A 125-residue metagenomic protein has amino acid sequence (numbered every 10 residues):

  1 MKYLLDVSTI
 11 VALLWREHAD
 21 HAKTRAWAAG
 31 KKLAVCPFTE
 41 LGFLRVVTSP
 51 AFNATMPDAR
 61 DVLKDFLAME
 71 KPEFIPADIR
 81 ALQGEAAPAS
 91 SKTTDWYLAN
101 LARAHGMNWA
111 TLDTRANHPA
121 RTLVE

Functional and structural regions predicted by a protein language model:
M1-V35, P50-D61: Short, well-structured N-terminal submotif of metal-dependent ribonuclease cores
T24-K31, A102, R115-H118: Alpha-helix C-terminal capping segments
F38-T39, R115: Short beta->alpha linker loops
T39-E40, T94: Short, conserved alpha-helical segments within structured domains
M56, M69-T114: Active-site neighborhoods of divalent-metal-dependent phosphate/nucleic-acid chemistry enzymes
H118-E125: Active-site regions of enzymes building and remodeling cell-envelope glycoconjugates
